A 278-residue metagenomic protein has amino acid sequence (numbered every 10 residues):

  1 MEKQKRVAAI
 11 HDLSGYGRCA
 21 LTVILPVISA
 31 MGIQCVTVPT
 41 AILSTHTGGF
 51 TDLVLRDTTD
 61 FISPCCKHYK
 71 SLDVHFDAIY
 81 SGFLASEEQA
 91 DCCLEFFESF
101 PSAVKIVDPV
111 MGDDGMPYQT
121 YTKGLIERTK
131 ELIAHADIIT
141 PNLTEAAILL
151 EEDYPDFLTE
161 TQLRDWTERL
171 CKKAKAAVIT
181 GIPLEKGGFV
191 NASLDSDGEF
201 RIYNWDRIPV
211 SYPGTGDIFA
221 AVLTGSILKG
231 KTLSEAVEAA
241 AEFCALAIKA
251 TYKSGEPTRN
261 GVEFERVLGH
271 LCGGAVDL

Functional and structural regions predicted by a protein language model:
E2-V107, M111-Q119, E265-G273: Conserved N-terminal subdomain of the carbohydrate kinase-like
I10, M31, Y69-L72, S99-F100 (+5 more regions): Change "in soluble alpha/beta enzymes" to "in soluble alpha/beta proteins
G15, F200-P213: Short pre-catalytic strand/loop immediately N-terminal to key active-site residues, enriched for Gly-Thr
F61-P64, E131, D165, R169 (+1 more regions): A non-catalytic, amphipathic alpha-helix used as a structural packing/dimerization or gating element in enzyme scaffolds
T120-F200, V210: Conserved phosphate/ATP/ADP-binding segment of small-molecule kinases
A147-I148, V210-L233, V237: Short, small-residue alpha-helix embedded
S234-L278: Charged C-terminal helix
